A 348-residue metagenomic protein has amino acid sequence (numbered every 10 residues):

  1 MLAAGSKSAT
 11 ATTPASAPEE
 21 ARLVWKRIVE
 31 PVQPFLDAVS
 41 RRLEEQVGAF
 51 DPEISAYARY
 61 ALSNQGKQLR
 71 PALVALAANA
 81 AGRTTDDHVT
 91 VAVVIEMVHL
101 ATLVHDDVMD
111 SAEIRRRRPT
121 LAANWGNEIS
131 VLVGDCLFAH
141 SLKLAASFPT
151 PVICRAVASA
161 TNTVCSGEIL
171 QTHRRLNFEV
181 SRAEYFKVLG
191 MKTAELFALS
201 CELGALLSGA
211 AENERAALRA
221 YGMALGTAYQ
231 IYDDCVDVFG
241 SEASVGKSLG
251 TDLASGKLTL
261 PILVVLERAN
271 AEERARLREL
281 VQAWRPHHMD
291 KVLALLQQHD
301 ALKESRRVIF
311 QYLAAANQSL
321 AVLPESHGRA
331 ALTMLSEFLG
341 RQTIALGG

Functional and structural regions predicted by a protein language model:
M1-G348: All-alpha prenyltransferase/terpene-synthase fold signal
